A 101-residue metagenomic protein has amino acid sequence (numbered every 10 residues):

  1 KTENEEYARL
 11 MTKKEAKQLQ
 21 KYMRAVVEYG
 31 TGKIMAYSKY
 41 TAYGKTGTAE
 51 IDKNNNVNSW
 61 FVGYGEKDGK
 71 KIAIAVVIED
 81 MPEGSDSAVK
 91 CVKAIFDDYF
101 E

Functional and structural regions predicted by a protein language model:
K1-E6, K14-K17, K21-E101: Active-site beta-strand/loop architecture of penicillin-binding DD-peptidases
